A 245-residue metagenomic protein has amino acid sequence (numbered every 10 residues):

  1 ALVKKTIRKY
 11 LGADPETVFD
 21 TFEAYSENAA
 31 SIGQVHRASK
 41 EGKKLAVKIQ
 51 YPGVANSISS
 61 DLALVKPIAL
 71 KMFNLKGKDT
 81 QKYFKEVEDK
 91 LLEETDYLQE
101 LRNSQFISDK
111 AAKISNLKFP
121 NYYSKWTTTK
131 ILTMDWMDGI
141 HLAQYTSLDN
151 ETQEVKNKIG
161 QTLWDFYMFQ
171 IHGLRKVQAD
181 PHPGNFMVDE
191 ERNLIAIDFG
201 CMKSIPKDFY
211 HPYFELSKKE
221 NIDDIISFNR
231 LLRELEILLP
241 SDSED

Functional and structural regions predicted by a protein language model:
A1-D245: Conserved catalytic cores of large enzyme domains
